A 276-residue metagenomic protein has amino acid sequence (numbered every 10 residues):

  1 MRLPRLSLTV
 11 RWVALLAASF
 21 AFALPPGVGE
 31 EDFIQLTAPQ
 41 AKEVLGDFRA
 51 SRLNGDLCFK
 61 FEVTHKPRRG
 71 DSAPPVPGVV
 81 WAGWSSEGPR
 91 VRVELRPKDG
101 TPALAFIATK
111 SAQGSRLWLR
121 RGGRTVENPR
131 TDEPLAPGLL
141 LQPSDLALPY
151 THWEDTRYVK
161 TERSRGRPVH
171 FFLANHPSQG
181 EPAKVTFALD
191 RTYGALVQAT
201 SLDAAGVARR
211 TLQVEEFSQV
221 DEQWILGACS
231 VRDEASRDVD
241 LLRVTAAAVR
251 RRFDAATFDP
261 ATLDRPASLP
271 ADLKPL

Functional and structural regions predicted by a protein language model:
R2-V13: Bacterial N-terminal signal peptides that target proteins for export
L16, F20-R90, D272-L276: N-terminal leader/targeting segments and the immediate start of mature chains
L24-Q35, G122, S164-R167, D203-L276: Non-transmembrane domains of secretory- and envelope-associated proteins
V28-V44, A50-L53, D71, D99-T101 (+3 more regions): Flexible, processing/modification-adjacent segments and terminal tails in exported/periplasmic/extracellular proteins
F48, G78-W84, A108-K110, Q213-Q219: Extended lipid/amphipathic-ligand handling interfaces
F61-T64, V91-P97, L119, F171-S178 (+2 more regions): Short beta-strand segments that buttress and anchor functional surface loops
A73-V79, T101-A105, G180-V185, L196-V197 (+3 more regions): Short, surface-exposed coil-to-beta transition loops
V80-S86, A108-G114, K184-A199, T245-T257: A short, surface-exposed beta-strand/turn
